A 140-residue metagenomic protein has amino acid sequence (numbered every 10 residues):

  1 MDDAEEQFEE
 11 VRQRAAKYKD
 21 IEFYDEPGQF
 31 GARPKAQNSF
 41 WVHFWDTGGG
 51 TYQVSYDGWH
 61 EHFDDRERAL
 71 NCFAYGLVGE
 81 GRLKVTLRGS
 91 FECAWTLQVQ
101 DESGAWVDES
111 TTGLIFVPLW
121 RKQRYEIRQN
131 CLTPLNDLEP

Functional and structural regions predicted by a protein language model:
M1-D2, Y24, Y125, N136: Intrinsic disorder/low-complexity signal
M1-E5, F63-R66: Generic detection of long, well-ordered alpha-helical segments
D2-K19: Amphipathic alpha-helical segments
V11, A32, V42-F44, V54 (+2 more regions): Hydrophobic beta-strand residues in large extracellular and virion-surface proteins
Y18-G50: Amphipathic, interaction-prone secondary-structure segments
Q37-R68, E109-P140: Intrinsically disordered, low-complexity regulatory segments enriched in Ser/Thr/Pro and charged residues
F63-L114: Amphipathic protein-protein interaction modules
